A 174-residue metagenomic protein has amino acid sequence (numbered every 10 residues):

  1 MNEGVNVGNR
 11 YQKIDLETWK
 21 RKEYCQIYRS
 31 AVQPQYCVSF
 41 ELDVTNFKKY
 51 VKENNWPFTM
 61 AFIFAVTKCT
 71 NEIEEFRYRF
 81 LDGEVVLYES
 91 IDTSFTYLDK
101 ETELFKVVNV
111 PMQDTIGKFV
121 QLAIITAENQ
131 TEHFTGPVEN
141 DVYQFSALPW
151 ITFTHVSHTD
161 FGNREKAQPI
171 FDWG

Functional and structural regions predicted by a protein language model:
M1-V5: N-terminal amphipathic/basic-hydrophobic helices that include classical n-h-c signal peptides and signal-anchor
N6-S39, T59, F145-S146, F153-G174: Flexible, Gly/Pro-enriched loop and linker segments at secondary-structure and domain junctions
Y11-Q12, A31, I91, I124 (+1 more regions): Conserved GHKL (Bergerat-fold) ATPase module
C37, S90-S94, N140-V142, I170: Broad gene-expression machinery/nucleic-acid interaction feature
S39-E41, T45: Residues forming anionic-ligand binding surfaces in small-molecule and nucleic-acid pockets of primarily soluble enzymes
F47-I73: Acyl activation and transfer enzymes in specialized metabolism, enriched for ANL adenylate-forming modules
F76-V108, Q144: Small-residue-rich loop/turn and linker elements
D99-H158: Helical lid/core segments from catalytic subdomains that handle acyl or acyl-like groups
